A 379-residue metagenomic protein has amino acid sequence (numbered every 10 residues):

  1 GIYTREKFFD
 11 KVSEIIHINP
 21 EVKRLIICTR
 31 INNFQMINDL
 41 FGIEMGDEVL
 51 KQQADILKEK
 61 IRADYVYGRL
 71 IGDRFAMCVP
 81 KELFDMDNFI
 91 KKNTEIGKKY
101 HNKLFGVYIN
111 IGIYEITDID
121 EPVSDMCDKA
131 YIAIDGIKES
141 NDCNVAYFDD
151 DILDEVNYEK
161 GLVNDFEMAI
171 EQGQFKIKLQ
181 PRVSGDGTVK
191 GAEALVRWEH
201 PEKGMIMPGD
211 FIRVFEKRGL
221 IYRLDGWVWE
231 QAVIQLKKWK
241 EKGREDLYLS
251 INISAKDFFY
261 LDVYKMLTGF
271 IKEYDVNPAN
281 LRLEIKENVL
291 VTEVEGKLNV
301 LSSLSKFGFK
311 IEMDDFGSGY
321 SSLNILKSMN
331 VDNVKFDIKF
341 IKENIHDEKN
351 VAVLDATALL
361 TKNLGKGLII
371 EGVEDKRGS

Functional and structural regions predicted by a protein language model:
G1, R5-E6, I15-I18, V123 (+4 more regions): C-di-GMP signaling machinery
G1-L25, N32-K58, R62, G68-G72 (+7 more regions): Conserved long alpha-helical elements within nucleotide-processing catalytic cores of c-di-GMP signaling and class III
K7, K11, E155-V214, N252 (+2 more regions): Active-site core of bacterial EAL-family cyclic-dinucleotide phosphodiesterase domains
Y67, K99, K103, N110-I119 (+10 more regions): Cyclic nucleotide signaling catalytic output domains
G68-I71, E95-G112, K138, G204 (+2 more regions): Catalytic core regions of nucleotide second-messenger enzymes
C78-M86, H101-L104, Y108-M126, D151-E155 (+4 more regions): Catalytic strand-loop-helix junctions within cyclic-nucleotide turnover domains
S184, T188-E193, L220-G296, G372: Catalytic core of bacterial c-di-GMP phosphodiesterases, primarily the EAL and HD-GYP domains, capturing alpha-helical
F270-N344, L360, L364-S379: The catalytic core of metal-dependent phosphodiesterases that act on cyclic dinucleotides
